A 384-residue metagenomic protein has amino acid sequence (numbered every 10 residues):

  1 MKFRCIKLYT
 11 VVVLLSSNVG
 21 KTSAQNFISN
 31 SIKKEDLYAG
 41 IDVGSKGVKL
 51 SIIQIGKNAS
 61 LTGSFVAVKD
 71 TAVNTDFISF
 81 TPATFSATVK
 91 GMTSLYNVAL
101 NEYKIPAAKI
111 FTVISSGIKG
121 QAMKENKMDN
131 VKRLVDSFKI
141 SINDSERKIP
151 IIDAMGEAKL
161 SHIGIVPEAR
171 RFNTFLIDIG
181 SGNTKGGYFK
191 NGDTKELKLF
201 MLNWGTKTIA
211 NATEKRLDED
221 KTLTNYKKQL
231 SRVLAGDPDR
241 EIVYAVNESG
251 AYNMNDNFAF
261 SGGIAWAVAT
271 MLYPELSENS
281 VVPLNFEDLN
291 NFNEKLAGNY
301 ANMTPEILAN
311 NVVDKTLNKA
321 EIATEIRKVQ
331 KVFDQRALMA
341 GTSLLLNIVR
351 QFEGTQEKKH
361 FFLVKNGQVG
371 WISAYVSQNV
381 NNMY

Functional and structural regions predicted by a protein language model:
M1-N26: Bacterial Sec-dependent N-terminal signal peptides
Q25-S31, E35-D36, T84-T88, N101-E102 (+1 more regions): Core catalytic machinery and nucleic-acid-binding channels of phosphodiester-processing enzymes
S29-T62, I165-E196, L202, G263: Gly/Thr-rich phosphate-binding beta-strand-loop-beta motif of the actin/hexokinase/Hsp70
A39-I142: Conserved phosphate-binding loops in N-terminal lobes of ATP-dependent enzymes of the actin/Hsp70/sugar-kinase
N58-D70, T194-N203, E357-K365: Short, well-ordered strand-loop elements centered on a beta-strand within folded domains, enriched for acidic residues
F80-T93, G120-N130, K139-F172, K198 (+1 more regions): Helical "lid/coupling" subdomains associated with nucleotide-phosphate turnover
P106-I110, N173, N257: Residues at the starts of beta-strands that form the adenosine-phosphate
F111-S116, I152-G156, S181: Short, glycine/charge-rich beta-strand/loop segments that flank catalytic centers and engage negatively charged groups
